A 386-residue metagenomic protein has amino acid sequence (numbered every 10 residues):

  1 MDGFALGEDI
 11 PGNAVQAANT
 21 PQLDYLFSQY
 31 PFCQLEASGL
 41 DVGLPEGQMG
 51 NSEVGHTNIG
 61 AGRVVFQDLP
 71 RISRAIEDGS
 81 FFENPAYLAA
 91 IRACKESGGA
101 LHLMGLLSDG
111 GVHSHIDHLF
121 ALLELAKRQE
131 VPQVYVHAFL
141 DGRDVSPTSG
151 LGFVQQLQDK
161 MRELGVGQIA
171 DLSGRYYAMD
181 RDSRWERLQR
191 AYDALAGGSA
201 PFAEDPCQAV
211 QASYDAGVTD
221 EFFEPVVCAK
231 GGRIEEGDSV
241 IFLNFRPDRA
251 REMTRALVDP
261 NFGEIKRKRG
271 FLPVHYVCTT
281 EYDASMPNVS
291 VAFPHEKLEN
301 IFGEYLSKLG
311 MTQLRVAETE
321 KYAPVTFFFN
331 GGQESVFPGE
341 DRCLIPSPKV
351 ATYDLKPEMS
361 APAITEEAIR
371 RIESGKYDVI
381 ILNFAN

Functional and structural regions predicted by a protein language model:
F4-Y176, E186, R190, G263-G303 (+2 more regions): Active-site nucleophile/metal-coordination loop of metallo-enzymes that catalyze phosphate/sulfate and related
H102-M104, I241-F242, V379-N383: Structural motif
V145-E235, I241-F245, A250-E264, R269-P273: Long, well-ordered, tryptophan-enriched scaffold segments
D220, A385-N386: Core structural elements
E252-R255, P287-V291, F337-E340: Short conserved micro-motifs at the rims of enzyme active sites and ligand-binding pockets
M311-R371: Metal-dependent catalytic core segments for phosphate chemistry
A368-A385: Active-site regions of oxyanion-processing enzymes, predominantly non-cytosolic
